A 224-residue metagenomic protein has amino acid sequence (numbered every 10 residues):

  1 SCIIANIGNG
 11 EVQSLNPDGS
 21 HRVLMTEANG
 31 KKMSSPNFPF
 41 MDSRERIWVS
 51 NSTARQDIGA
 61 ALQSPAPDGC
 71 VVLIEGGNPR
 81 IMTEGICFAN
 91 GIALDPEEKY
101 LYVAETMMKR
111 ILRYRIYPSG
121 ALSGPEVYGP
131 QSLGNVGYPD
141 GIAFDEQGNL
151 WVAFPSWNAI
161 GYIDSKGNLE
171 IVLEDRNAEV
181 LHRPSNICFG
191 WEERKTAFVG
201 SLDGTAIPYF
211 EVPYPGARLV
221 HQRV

Functional and structural regions predicted by a protein language model:
S1-I3, N29-I47, T53-A54, P65-V71 (+3 more regions): Beta-rich, blade/repeat-based domains predominating in secreted/periplasmic proteins but also intracellular
I7-G8, A54-D68, T106-K109, P155-S156 (+1 more regions): Short, solvent-exposed loop/turn segments at conserved positions within beta-propeller repeat blades
E11-Q13, G69-V72, R110-L112, A159-G161 (+1 more regions): A short loop-to-beta-strand structural motif that recurs across blades of beta-propeller domains
L15, A66-G77, R223-V224: Beta-propeller blade signature
D18-S20, G76-N78, E98, M108 (+4 more regions): Short coil turn/linker residues within repeat-based beta-strand modules
H21-N29, N78-E84, G124-S132, L169-N177: A short beta-strand motif characteristic of beta-propeller blades
K109-I116, A121, P130-E170: Loop/turn-rich, solvent-exposed surfaces of beta-rich toroidal or solenoidal domains
R113-A121, E211-V220: Short loop/turn segments immediately following beta-strands, especially the blade-tip and inter-blade linker loops
